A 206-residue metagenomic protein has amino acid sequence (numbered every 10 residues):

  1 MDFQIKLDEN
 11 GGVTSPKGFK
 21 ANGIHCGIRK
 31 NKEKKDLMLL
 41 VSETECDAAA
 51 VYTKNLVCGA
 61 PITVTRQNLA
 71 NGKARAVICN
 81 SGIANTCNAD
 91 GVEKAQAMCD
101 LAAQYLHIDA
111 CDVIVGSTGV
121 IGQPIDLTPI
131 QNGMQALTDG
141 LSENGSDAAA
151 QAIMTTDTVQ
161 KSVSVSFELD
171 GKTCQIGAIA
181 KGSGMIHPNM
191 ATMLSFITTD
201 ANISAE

Functional and structural regions predicted by a protein language model:
M1-T53, V57: N-terminal amphipathic/basic leader segments beginning at the initiator methionine
T14, K30-K34, N55-V57, G72 (+4 more regions): A generic structural signal for short, non-catalytic loop/turn and secondary-structure boundary residues
P16-K17, G23, I28, K32 (+3 more regions): Basic, gly/Ser/Thr/Pro-rich low-complexity segments located predominantly at protein N termini
F19, L37, A60, V77 (+1 more regions): A broad, low-specificity signal marking well-ordered, structured residues that form hydrophobic/aromatic
D36, L69, G182-I186: Membrane-targeting and insertion segments and their boundary/processing signals
L40-A97, Y105, I114, P188-N189 (+1 more regions): Glycine-rich phosphate/pyrophosphate-binding loop regions near the starts of catalytic domains
E93-A97, L101-E206: Glycine-rich, mobile lid/loop segments that gate access to catalytic sites or pores
